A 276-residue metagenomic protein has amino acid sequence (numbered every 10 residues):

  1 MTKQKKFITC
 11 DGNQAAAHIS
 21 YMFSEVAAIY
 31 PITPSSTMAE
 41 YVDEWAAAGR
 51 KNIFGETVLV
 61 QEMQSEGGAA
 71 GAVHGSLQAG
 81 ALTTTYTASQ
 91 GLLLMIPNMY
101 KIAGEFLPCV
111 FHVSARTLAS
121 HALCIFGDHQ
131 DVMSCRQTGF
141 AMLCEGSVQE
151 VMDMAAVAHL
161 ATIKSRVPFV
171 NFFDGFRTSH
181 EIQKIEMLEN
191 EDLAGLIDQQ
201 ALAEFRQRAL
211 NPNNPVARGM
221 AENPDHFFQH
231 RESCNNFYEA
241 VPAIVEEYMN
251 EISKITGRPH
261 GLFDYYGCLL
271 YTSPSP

Functional and structural regions predicted by a protein language model:
M1-S134, G139, A156, G175-F176: Thiamine diphosphate
K6, C10, A28, M63 (+5 more regions): Hydrophobic alpha-helical scaffolding
A15-A17, H159, P259-Y265: Generic recognition of flexible, low-complexity loop/linker segments
S20-M22, Y266-L270: Flexible, charged surface loops at secondary-structure boundaries
F54-V58, F169-D264: Conformationally flexible catalytic loops at phosphate/diphosphate-handling active centers
I125-G175, M187: Conserved thiamine diphosphate
Y271-P276: Conserved small/polar residues in nucleotide/adenosyl-binding loops
